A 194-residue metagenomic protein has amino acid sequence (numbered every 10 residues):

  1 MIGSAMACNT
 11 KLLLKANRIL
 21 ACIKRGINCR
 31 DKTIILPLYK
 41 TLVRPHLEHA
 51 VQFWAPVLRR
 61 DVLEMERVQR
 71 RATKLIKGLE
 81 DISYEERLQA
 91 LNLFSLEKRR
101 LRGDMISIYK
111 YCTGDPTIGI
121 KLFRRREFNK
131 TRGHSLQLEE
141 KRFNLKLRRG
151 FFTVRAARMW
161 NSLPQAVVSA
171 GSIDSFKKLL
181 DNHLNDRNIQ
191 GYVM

Functional and structural regions predicted by a protein language model:
M1-M194: Hydrophobic/basic alpha-helical segments
